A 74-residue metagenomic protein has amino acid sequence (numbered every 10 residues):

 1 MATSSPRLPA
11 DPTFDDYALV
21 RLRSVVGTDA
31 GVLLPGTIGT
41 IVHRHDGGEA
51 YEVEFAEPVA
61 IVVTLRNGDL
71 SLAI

Functional and structural regions predicted by a protein language model:
M1-I74: Basic/aromatic-rich interaction segments and small domains that mediate binding to polyanionic partners
